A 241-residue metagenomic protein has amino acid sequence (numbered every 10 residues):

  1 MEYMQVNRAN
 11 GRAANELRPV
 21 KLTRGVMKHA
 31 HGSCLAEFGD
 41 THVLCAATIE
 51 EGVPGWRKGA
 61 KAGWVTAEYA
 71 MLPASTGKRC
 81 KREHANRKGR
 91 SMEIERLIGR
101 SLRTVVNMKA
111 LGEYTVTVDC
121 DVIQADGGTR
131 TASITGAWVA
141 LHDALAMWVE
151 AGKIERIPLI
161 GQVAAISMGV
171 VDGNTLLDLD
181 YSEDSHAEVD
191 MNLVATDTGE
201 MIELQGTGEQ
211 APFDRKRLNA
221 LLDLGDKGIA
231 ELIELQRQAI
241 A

Functional and structural regions predicted by a protein language model:
M1-E37: Short, Gly/Pro- and small/polar-rich lid/capping loops
Y3-R12, V20, R82-E83, I154 (+3 more regions): Compositionally biased, non-globular sequence tracts
E16, K28-A30, G39-T41, K61 (+4 more regions): Short flexible coil/turn linkers enriched for glycine and charged/polar residues that connect secondary-structure
V20-T23, H29-G32, E50-V53, R103-V105 (+3 more regions): Glycine-rich, charged/polar anion/phosphate-binding loops that engage phosphate groups from diverse ligands
K21-T23, L35-E37, L44-A46, T66 (+5 more regions): Structured core elements
V26, C34-L111, M201-N219, D223: Glycine-rich, flexible beta-strand/loop modules in the N-terminal catalytic cores of phosphate-handling
R96, D119-M147: Conserved mixed alpha/beta catalytic, RNA-binding, or beta-rich assembly cores of soluble enzyme, regulatory
K109-A110, G128-A132, H142-A146, K153-A241: A structural signal for small-residue-enriched, beta-sheet-centric alpha/beta enzyme cores and oligomeric scaffold folds
